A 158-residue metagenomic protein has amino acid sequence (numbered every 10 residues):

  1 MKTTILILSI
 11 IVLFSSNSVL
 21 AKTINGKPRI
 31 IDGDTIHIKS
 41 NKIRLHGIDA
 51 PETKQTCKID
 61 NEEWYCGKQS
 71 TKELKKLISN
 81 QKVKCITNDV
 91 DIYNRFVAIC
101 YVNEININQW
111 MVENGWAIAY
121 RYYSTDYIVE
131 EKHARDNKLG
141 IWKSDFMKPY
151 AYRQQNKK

Functional and structural regions predicted by a protein language model:
T4-I11, S15-K158: Small beta-barrel nucleic-acid-binding modules, primarily SNase/OB-fold domains and secondarily Tudor-like barrels
